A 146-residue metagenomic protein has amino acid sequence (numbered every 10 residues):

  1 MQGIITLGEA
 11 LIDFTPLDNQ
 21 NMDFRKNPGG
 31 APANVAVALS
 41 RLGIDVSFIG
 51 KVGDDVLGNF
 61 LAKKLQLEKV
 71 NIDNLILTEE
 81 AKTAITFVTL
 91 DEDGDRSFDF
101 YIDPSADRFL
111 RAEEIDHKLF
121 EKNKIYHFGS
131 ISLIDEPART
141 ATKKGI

Functional and structural regions predicted by a protein language model:
M1-D18: Positively charged, low-complexity intrinsically disordered leader regions
M1-I5, Q66, D95-I146: Ribokinase/PfkB-type carbohydrate-kinase core domain
L7, I49, V88, F128-G129: Short hydrophobic segments within beta-strands
L11, G53, S132: Catalytic metal-binding/acid-base residues of hydrolase active sites
D13-P16, L39-D45, N123-Y126: A short alpha-helix capping/helix-coil boundary motif
P16-L17, G58, P137-A138: Short glycine-/acidic-enriched loop or helix-start segments at secondary-structure transitions that form or flank
Q20-D95, D103-A106: Substrate-binding N-lobe of the ribokinase-like
